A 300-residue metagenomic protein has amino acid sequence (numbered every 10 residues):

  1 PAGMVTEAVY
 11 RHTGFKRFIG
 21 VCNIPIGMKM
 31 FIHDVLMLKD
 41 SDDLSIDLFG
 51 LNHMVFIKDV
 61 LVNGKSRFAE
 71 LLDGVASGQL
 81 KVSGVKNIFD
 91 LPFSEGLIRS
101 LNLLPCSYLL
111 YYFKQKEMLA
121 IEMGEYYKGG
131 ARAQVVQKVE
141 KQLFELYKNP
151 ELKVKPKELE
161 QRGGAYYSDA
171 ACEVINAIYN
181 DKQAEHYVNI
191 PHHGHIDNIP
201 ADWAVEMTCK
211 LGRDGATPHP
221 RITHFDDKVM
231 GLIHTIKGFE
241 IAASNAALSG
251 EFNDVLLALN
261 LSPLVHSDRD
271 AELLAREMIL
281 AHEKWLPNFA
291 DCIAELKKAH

Functional and structural regions predicted by a protein language model:
P1-T13: Rossmann-fold NAD(P)-binding glycine/threonine-rich loop
A2-G3, N23-I24, L51: An acidic- and aromatic-residue-enriched active-site/binding cleft used to recognize and process polar
T6, K29, A275: Generic structural marker for isolated residues within well-ordered, non-membrane alpha-helices of soluble domains
R11-R17, G64: A glycine- and small-aliphatic-rich helix-loop capping segment at beta-alpha/alpha-beta transitions that lines
K16-I32: Acidic, His- and aromatic-enriched active-site or binding-groove loops in soluble protein domains that engage sugars
D34-H300: Long, compositionally biased stretches enriched for glycine and/or charged residues
